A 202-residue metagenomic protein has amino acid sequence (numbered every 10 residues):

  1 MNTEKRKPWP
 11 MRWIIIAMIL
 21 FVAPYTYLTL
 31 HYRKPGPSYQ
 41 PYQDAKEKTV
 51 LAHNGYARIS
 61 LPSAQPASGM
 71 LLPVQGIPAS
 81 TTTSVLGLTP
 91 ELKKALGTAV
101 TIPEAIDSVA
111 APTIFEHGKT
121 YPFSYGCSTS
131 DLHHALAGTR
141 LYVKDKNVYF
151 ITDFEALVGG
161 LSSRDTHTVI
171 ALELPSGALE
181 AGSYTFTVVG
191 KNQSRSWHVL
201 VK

Functional and structural regions predicted by a protein language model:
M1-W9: N-terminal Lys/Arg-rich, disordered targeting/topogenic segments
P8-H31: Hydrophobic membrane-insertion alpha-helices, especially the h-region of bacterial N-terminal signal peptides
Y39-Y56: Short extracytoplasmic/periplasmic juxtamembrane "stem" segments immediately C-terminal to an N-terminal membrane anchor
I77-H117: Short, compositionally biased P/S/T/A/G/V-rich stretches that sit at domain boundaries
T120-P122, G126-G159: Contiguous segments within soluble domain cores/interaction surfaces
I151-A178: An anionic, turn-rich surface loop/hairpin at beta-sheet edges that serves as a generic interaction/coordination patch
A156-L161, G190-H198: Short acidic/polar inter-strand loop motif in beta-rich domains
L179-V189: A short tyrosine-centered beta-strand micro-motif
